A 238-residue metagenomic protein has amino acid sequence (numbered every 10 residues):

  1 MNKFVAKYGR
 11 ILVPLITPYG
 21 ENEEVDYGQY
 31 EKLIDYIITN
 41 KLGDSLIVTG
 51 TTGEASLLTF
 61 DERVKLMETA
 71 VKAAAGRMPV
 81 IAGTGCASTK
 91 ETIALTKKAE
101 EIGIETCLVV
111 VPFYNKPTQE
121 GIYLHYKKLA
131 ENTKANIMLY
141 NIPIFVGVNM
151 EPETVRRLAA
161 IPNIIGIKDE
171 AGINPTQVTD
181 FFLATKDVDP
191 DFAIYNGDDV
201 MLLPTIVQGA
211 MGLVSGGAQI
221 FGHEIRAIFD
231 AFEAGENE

Functional and structural regions predicted by a protein language model:
N2-N149: Active-site beta->alpha loop and helix N-cap motifs at the rims of alpha/beta catalytic domains
E131, F145-E238: Catalytic alpha/beta core domains of metabolic enzymes, predominantly
